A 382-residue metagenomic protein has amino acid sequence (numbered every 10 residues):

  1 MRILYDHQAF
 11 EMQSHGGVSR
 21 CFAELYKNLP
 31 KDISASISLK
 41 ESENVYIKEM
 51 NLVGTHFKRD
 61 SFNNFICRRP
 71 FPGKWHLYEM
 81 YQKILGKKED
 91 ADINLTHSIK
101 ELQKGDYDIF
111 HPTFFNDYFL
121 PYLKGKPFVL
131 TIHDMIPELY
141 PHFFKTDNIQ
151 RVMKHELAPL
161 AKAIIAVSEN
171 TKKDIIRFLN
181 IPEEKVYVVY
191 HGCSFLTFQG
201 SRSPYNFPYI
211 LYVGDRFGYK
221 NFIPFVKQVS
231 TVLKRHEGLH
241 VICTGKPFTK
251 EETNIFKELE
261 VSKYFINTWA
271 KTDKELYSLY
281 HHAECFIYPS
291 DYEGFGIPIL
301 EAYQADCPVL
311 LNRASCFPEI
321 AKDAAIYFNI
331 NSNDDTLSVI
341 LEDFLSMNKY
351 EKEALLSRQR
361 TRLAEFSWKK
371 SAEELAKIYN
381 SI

Functional and structural regions predicted by a protein language model:
M1-I382: Carbohydrate transferase catalytic cores enriched for Leloir-type hexosyltransferases
